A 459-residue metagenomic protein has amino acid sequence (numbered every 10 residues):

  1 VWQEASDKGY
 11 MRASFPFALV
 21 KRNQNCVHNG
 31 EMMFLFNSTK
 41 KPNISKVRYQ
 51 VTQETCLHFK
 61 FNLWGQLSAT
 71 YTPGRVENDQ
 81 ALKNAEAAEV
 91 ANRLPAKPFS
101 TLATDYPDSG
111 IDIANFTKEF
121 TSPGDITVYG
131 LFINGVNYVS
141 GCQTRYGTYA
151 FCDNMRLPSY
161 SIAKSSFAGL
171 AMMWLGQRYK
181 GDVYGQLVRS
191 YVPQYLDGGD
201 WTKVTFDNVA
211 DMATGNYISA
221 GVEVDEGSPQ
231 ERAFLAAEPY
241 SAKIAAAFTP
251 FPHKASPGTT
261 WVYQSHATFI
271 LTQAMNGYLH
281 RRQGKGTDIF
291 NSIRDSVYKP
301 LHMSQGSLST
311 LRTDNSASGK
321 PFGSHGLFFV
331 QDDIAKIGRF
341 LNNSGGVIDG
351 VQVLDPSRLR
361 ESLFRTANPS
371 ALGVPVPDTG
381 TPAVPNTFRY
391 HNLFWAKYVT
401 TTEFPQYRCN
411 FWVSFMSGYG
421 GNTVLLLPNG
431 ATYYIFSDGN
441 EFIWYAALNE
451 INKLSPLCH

Functional and structural regions predicted by a protein language model:
V1-P98, T104, P405-H459: Structured C-terminal helix/loop/strand segments within mature extracytoplasmic catalytic/sensor domains
T104-G130, D197-M303, F329-A335, R339-N343: Active-site-adjacent helix/loop patches that line small-molecule binding or acyl-intermediate pockets
P107-F151, V424, T432-Y433: A short, well-structured edge-of-sheet supersecondary motif
D153-N154, M173-Q194, L279-T310, I348-L359: Short, well-structured active-site flanking segments
P158-V183, V209, L271-M275, I334-I337 (+1 more regions): Active-site SXXK
G169, A267-G277, H325-V347, G421-D438: Active-site-proximal alpha-helical segments within enzyme catalytic domains
N291-S370: Active-site-proximal binding-pocket segments
Q305-R312, R365-S437: Active-site Gly/Thr loop motif
